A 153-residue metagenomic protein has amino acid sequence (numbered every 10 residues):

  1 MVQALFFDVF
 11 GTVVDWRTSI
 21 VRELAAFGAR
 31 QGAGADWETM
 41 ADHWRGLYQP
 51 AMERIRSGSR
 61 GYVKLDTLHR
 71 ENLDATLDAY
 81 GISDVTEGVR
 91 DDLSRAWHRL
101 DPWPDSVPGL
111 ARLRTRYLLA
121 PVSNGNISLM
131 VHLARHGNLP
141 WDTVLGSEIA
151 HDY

Functional and structural regions predicted by a protein language model:
M1-V2, R116: A structure-centric signal for secondary-structure junctions around beta-strands
V2-P104, N126: N-terminal helical cap/lid subdomain that shapes the substrate entry/recognition surface in HAD-like hydrolases
Q31, S83, R116-A120, P140: Secondary-structure boundary/capping positions in well-ordered alpha/beta enzyme cores
L47, T115-R116, S147: Structured helix-beta-strand junction loops
D105-R116: Catalytic-core regions built around general acid/base machinery
V107, A120-V122, N126-Y153: Substrate-recognition "cap/lid" segment bordering the active-site pocket of phosphatases
